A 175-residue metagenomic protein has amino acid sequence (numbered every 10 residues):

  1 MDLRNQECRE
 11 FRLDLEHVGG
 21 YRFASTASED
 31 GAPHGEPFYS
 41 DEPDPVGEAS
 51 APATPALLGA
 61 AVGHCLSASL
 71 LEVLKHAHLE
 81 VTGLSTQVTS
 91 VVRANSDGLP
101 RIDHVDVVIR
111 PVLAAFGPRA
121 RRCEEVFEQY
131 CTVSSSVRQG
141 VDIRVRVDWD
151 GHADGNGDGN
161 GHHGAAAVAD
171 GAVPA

Functional and structural regions predicted by a protein language model:
M1-A60, L71-A175: Extended beta-strand/beta-hairpin segments
C65-L66: Alpha-helical metal-binding/catalytic segments enriched in His/Glu/Asp
